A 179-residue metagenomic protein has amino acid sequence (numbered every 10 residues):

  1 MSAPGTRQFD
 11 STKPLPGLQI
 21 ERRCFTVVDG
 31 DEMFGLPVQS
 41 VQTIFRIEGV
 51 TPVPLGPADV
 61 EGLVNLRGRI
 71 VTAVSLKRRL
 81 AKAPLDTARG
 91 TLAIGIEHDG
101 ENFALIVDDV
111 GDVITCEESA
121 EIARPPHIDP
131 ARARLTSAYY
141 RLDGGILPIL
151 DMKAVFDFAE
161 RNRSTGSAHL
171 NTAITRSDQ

Functional and structural regions predicted by a protein language model:
M1-Q179: An acidic, low-aromatic, low-complexity terminal/linker signal
